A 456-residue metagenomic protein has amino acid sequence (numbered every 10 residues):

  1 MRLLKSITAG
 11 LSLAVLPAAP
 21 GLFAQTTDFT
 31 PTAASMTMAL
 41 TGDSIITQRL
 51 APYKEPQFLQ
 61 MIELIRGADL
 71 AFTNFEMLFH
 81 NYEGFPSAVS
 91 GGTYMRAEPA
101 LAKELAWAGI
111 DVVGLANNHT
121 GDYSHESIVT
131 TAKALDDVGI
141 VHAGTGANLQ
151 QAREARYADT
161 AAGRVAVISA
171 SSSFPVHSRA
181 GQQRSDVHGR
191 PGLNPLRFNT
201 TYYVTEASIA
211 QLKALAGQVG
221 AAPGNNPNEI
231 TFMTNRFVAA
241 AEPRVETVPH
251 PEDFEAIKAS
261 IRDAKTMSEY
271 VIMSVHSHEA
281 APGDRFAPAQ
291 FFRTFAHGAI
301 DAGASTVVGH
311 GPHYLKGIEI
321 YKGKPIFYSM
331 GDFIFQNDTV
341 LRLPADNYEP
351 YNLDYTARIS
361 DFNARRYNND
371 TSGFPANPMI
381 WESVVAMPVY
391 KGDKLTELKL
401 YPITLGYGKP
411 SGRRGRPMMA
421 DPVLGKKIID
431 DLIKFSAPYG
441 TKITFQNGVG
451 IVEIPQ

Functional and structural regions predicted by a protein language model:
M1-S6: Positively charged n-region of N-terminal signal peptides that target proteins for export
T8-G21: Bacterial N-terminal signal peptides
A24-Q456: Acidic, metal/ion-coordinating pockets
